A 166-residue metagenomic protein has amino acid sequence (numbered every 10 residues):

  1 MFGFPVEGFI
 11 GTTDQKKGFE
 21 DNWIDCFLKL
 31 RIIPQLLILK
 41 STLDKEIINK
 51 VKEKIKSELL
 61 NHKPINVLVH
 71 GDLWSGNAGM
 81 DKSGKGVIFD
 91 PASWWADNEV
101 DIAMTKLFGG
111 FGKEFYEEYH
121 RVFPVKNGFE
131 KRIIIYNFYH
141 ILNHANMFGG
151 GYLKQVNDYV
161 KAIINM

Functional and structural regions predicted by a protein language model:
M1-L68, D81, A162: An alpha-helical support segment within catalytic cores of ATP-dependent transferases
G3-G11, G109, E118, G149 (+1 more regions): Glycine-centered flexibility motif
G11, L73-S75: Short, catalytically relevant binding-site loops at active-site mouths
K16-F19, W23-L28, L37, I65-L68 (+5 more regions): Active-site Asp-x-Gly
K50, K54, E114, E118 (+1 more regions): Alpha-helical elements of Rossmann-like donor-binding domains used by nucleotide-donor carbohydrate transfer enzymes
H144-M166: ATP/Mg2+ or Mg2+-diphosphate-binding catalytic cores that bind nucleotide phosphates or diphosphates via glycine-rich
